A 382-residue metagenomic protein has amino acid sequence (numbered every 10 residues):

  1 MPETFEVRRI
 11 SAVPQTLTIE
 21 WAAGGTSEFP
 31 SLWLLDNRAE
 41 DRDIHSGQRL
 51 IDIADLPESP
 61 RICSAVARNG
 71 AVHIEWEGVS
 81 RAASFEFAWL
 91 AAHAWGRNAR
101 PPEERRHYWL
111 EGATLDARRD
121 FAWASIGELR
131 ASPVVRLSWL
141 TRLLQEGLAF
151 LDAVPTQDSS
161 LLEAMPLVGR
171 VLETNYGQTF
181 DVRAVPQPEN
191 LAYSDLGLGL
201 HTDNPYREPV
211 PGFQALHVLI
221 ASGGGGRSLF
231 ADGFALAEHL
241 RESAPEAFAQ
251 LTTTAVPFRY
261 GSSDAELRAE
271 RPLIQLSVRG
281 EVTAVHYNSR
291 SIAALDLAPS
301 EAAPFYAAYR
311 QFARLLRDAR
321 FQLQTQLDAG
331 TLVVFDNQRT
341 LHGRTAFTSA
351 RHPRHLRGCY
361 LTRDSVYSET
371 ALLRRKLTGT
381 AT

Functional and structural regions predicted by a protein language model:
M1-S132: Motif-centric detector for short Cys/His coordination patterns
R100-S138, R142-L148, A153-V154, D158-T382: Active-site environment of non-heme Fe oxygenases that use a 2-His-1-carboxylate facial triad
